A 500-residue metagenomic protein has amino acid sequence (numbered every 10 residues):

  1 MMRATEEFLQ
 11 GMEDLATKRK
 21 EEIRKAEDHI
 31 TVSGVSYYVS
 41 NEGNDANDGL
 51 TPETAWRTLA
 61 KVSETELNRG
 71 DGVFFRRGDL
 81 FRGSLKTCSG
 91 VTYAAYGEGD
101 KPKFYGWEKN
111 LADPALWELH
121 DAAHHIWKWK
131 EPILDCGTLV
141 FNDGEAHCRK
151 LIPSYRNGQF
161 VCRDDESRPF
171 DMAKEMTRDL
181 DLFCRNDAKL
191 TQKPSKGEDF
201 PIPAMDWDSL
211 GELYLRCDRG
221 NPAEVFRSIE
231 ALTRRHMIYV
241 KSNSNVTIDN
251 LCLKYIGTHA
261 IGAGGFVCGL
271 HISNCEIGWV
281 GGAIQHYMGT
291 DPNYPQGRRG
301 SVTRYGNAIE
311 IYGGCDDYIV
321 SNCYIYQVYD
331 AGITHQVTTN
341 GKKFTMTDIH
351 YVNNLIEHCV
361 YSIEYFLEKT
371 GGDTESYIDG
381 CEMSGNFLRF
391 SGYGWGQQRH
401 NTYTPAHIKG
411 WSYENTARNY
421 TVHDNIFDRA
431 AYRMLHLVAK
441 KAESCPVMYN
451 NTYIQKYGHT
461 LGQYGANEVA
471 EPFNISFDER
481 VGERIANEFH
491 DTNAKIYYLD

Functional and structural regions predicted by a protein language model:
M2-F266, G278-R304, I311: Extracellular polysaccharide-degrading/modifying enzymes targeting complex plant/algal/animal polysaccharides
V35, D71, G83, S89-V91 (+18 more regions): The right-handed parallel beta-helix/beta-solenoid scaffold, focusing on the short coil/turn and N-cap positions
E42, R76-G78, S84-L85, Y96-E98 (+13 more regions): Beta-strand repeat scaffolds of extracellular/surface proteins
L111-I126, F200-I202, A231-I238, Y255-G264 (+6 more regions): Extracellular beta-strand/beta-solenoid scaffold signature
V447-L499: Leucine-rich solenoid repeat scaffolds
